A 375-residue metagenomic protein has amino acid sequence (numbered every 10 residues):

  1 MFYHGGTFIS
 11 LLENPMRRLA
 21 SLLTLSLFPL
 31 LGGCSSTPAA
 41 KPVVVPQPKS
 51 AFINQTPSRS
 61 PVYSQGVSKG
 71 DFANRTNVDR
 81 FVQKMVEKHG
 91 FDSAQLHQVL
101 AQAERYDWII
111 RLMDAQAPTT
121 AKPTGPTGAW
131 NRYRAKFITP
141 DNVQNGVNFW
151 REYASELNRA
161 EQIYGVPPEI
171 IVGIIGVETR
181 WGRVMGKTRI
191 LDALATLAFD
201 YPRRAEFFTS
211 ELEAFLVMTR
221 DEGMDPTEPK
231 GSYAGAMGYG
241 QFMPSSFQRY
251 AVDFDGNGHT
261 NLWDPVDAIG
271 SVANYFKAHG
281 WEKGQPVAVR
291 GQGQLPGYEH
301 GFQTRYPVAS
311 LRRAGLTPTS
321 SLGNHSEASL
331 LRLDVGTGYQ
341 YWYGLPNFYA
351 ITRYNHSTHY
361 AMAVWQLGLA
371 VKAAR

Functional and structural regions predicted by a protein language model:
F2-Y3, F8, F28, F52: Aromatic (phenylalanine/tyrosine) cluster motif
L11-L23: Bacterial N-terminal signal peptides that target proteins for export
L30-G33: C-terminal motif of bacterial Sec signal peptides marking the signal peptidase cleavage site
T37-E152, N158-E161: An acidic, Gly/Ser/Thr/Pro-rich helix-cap/linker signature
V82-F91, A101-W108, Q162-G165, G176-R183 (+8 more regions): Sec-exported extracytoplasmic/periplasmic mature domains
G125-S271: Acidic/His-rich structured neighborhood in mature extracellular/periplasmic domains
E222, P226-G336: Flexible, glycine-rich surface segments
L333-R375: C-terminal functional modules
